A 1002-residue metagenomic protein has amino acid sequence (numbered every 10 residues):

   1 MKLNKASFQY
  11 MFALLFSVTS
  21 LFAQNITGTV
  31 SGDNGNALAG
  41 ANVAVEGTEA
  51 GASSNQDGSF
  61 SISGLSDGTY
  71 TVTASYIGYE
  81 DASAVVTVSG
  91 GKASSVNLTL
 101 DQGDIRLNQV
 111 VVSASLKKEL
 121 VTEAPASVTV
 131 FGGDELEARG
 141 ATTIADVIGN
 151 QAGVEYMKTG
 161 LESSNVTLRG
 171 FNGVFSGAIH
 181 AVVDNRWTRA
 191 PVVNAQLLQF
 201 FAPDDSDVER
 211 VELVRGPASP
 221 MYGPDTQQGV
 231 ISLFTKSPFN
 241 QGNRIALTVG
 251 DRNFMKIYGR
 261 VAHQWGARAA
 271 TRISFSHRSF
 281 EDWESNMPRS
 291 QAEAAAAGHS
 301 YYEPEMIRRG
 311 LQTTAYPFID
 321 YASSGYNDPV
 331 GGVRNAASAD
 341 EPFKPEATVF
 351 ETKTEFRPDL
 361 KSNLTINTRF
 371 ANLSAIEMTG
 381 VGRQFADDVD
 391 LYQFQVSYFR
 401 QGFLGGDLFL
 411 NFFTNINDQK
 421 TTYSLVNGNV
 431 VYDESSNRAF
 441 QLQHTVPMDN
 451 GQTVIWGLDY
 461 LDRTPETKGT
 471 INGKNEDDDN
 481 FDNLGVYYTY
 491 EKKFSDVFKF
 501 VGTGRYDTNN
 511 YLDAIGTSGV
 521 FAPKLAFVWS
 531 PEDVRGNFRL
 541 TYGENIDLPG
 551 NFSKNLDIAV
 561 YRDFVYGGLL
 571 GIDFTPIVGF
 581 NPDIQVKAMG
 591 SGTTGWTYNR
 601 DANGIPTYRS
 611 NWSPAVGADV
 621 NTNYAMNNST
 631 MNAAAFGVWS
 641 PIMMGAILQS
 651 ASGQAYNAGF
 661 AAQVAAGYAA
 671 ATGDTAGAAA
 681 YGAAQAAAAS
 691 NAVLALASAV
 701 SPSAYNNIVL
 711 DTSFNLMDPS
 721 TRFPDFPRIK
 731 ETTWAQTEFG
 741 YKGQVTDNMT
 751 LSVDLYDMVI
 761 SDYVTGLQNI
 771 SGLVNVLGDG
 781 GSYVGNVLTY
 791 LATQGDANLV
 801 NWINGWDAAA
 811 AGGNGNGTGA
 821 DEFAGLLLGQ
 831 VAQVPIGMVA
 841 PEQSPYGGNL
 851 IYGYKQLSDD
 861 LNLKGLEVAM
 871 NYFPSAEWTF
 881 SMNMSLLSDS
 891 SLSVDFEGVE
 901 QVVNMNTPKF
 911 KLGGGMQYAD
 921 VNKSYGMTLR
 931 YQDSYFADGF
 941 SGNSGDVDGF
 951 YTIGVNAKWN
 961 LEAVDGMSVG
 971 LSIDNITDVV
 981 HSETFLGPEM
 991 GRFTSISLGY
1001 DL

Functional and structural regions predicted by a protein language model:
F8, A23, A262, V528 (+8 more regions): Conserved C-terminal beta-signal and adjacent last beta-strands/turns of outer-membrane beta-barrel proteins
S31-E46, S75-Y79, S89-E137: Short, acidic, small-residue-rich periplasmic hinge/interaction motif at the N-terminus of Gram-negative outer-membrane
T48-S59: Short, acidic Ser/Thr/Gly-rich low-complexity loop/linker segments typical of extracellular and cell-surface proteins
V128, A145-W187: Extracytoplasmic beta-strand/coil segments of soluble accessory domains associated with Gram-negative outer-membrane
R186-R215: Short acidic/polar hinge/loop motifs at secondary-structure boundaries that mediate gating or recognition
Q241, T248, R260-D387: Periplasmic-side early beta-strands and strand-to-turn transitions of outer-membrane beta-barrels
R357-A371, D388-T517, S530, S881: Face-selective signature of the C-terminal outer-membrane beta-barrel domain
K493-K499, Q744-F940: Gram-negative outer-membrane beta-barrel transporters
